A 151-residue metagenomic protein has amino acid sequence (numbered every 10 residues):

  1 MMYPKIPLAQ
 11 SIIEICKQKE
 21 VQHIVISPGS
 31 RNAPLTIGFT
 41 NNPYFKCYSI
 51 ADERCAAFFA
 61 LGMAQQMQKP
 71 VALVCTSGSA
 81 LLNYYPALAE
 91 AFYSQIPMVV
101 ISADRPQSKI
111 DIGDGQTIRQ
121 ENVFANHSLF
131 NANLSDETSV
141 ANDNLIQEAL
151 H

Functional and structural regions predicted by a protein language model:
M2-H151: N-terminal alpha/beta PP-like core and its mobile active-site loop of ThDP/TPP-dependent enzymes
